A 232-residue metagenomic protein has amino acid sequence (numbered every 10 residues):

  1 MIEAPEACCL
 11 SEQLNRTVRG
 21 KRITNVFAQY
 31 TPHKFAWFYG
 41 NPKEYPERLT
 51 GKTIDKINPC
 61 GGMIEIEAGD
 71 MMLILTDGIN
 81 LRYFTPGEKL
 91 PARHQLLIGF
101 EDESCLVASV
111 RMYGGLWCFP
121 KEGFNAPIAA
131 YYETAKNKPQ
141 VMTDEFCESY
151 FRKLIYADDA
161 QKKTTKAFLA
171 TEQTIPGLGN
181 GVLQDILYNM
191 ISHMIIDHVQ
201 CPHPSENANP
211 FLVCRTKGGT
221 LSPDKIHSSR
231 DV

Functional and structural regions predicted by a protein language model:
M1-P127: Gly/Gly-Pro- and Ser/Thr-rich, intrinsically disordered tail segments characteristic of DNA damage-repair and tolerance
E3-E6, L10, R19, C147 (+2 more regions): Alpha-helical structural motif
R22-E44, R152-V232: Basic, nucleic-acid-binding surfaces and adjacent catalytic neighborhoods in DNA/RNA-processing proteins
G69, L73-I191, C201: Phosphate/anion-contacting hairpin/loop surfaces
